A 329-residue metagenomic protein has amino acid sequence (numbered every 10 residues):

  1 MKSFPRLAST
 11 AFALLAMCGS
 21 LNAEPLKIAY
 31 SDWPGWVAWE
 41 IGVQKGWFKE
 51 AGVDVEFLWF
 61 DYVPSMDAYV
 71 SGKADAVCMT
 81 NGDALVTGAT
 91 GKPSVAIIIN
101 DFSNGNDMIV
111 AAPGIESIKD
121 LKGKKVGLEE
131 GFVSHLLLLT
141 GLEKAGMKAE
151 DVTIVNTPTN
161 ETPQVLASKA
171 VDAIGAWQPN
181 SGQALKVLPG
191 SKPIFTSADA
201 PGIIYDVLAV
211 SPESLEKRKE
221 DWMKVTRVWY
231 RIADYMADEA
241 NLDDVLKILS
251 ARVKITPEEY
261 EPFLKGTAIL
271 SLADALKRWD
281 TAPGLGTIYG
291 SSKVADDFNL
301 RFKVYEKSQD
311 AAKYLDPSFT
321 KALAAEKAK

Functional and structural regions predicted by a protein language model:
M1-S9: Bacterial N-terminal signal peptides that target proteins for export
T10-A11, L21: Cleavable N-terminal signal peptides
M17-A23: Sec/Tat signal peptide C-region and signal peptidase I cleavage site
E24-V165, D172-Q178, I194-F195, G202: Short, glycine-/small- and polar/acidic-enriched structural segments that line small-molecule recognition paths
E40, L85, L139, G182-L185 (+2 more regions): Predominant activation on well-ordered alpha-helical scaffold segments within soluble catalytic domains
N81-D83, I154-V155, E161-P257: Pocket-lining segment of extracytoplasmic ligand-binding domains
E216-V304: Secondary-structure end/capping motifs
S291-K329: Conserved C-terminal helix/tail region of periplasmic/extracytoplasmic solute-binding proteins
